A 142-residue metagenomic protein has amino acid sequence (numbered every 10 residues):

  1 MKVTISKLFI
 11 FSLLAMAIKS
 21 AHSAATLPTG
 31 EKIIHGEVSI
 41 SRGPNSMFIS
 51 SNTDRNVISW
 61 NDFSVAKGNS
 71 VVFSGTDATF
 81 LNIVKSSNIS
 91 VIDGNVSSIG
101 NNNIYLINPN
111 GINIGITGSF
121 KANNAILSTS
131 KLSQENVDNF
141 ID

Functional and structural regions predicted by a protein language model:
M1-F9: Bacterial N-terminal signal peptides that target proteins for export
V3, I18-D142: Solvent-exposed adhesion/ligand-recognition segments of exported proteins
L8-K19: Bacterial N-terminal signal peptides
